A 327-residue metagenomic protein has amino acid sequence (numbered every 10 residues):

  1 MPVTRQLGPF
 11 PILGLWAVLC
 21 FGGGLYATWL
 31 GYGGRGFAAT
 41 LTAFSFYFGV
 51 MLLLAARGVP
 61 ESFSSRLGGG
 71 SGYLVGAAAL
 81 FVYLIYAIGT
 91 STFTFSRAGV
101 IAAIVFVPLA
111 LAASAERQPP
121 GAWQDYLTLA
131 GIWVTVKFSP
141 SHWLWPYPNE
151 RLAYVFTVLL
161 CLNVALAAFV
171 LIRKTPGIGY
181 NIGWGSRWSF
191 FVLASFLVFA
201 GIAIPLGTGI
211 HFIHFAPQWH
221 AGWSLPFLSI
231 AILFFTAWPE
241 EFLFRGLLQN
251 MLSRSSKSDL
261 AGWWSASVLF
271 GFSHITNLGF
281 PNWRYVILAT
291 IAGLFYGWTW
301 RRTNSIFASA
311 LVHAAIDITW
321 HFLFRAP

Functional and structural regions predicted by a protein language model:
M1-R66, S309: N-terminal topogenic module of multi-pass integral membrane proteins
Q6-Y26, A43-F48, G69-Y83, T128-V136 (+2 more regions): Alpha-helical transmembrane segments
G23-G33, A56-P60, V82-T92, A115 (+3 more regions): Juxtamembrane "helix-exit" motif on the non-cytosolic side of transmembrane helices
G36-S45, G69-I172: Alpha-helical transmembrane segments in multi-pass membrane proteins
A38, V198-P327: Transmembrane helix-loop-helix hairpins at the membrane interface of multi-pass integral membrane proteins
V50, L109-A112, G293-W300: Hydrophobic transmembrane alpha-helices
R57-G70, A113-Q124, I178-R187, S253-S256: Membrane-interface helix-boundary motifs at transmembrane edges
P119-G121, S141-T236: Juxtamembrane helix-loop-helix connectors linking adjacent transmembrane helices in multi-pass membrane enzymes
